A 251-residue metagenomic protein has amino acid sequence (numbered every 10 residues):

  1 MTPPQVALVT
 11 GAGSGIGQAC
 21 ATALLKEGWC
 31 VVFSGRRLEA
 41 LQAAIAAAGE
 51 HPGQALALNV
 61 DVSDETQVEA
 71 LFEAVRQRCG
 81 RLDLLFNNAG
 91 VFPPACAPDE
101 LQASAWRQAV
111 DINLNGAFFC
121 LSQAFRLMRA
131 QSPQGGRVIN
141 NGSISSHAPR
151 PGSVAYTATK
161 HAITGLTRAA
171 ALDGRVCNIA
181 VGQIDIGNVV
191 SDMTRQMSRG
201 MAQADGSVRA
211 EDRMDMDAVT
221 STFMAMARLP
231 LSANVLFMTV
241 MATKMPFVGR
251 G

Functional and structural regions predicted by a protein language model:
G13-G15: Conserved glycine-rich cofactor-binding loop
E27-A43: Conserved glycine-rich Rossmann-like NAD(P)H-binding loop of the short-chain dehydrogenase/reductase
N59-L71, A103: The beta1-alpha1 cofactor-binding region of Rossmann-like NAD(H)/NADP(H)-dependent oxidoreductases
C96-P98, A105-V110: Substrate-binding pocket helix/loop in short-chain dehydrogenase/reductase
L121, T159: Active-site helix of classical SDR
S143: Residue(s) in the substrate-gating loop at a strand-loop-helix junction that position the organic substrate next
Q183-I184, A202-G249: C-terminal helical subdomain
